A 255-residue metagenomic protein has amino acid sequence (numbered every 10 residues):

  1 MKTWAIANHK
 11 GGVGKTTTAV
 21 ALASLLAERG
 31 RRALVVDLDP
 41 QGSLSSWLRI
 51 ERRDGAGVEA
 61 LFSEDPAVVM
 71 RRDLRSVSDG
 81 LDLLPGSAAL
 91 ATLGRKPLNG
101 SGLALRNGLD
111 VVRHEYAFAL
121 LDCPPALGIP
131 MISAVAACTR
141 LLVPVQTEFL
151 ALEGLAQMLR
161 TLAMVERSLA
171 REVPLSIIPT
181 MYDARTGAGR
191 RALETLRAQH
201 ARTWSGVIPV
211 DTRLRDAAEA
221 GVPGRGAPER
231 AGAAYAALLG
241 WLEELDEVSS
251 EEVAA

Functional and structural regions predicted by a protein language model:
M1-A255: P-loop NTP-binding core
